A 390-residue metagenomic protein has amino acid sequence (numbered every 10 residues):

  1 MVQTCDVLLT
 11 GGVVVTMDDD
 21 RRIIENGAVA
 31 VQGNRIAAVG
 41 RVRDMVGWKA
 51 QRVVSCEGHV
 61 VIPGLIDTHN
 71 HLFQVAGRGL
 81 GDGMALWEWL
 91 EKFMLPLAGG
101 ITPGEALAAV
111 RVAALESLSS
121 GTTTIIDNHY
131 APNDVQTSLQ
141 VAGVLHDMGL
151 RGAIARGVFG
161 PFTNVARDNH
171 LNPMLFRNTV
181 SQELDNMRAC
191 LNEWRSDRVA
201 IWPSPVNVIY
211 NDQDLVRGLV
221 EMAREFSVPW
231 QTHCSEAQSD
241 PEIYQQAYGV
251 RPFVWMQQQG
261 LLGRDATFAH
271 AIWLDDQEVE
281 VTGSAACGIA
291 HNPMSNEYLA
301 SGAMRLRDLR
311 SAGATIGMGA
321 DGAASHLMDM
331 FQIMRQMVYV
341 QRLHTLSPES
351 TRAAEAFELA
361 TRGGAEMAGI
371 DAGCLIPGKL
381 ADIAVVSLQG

Functional and structural regions predicted by a protein language model:
M1-W48: N-terminal metal-binding scaffold of metallo-dependent hydrolase/deaminase domains
T4-G11, V46-W89, R111, L115-S119: Replace "His-x-His-based motif
G12, V29, N34, G58 (+13 more regions): Divalent metal-coordination and catalytic microenvironments
A76-A106, P161-V180, Q238-G263, A285-G288 (+1 more regions): Active-site gating loops and adjacent loop-to-helix segments of metal-dependent hydrolytic enzymes
R78-R151, Q182-S196: Alpha-helical scaffold segments that flank or form the walls of functional sites
Q136-W273, Q277-V279: Metal-coordinating catalytic core of metallo-dependent amide/deamination hydrolases
S138, N164, Q238-V250, E278-G283 (+4 more regions): Histidine/acidic-residue-rich catalytic or RNA/ligand-binding cores of hydrolases and nuclease-related proteins
Q258-D265, R307-G390: His/Asp/Glu-enriched, well-ordered alpha-helical/loop segment that forms or immediately abuts the divalent-metal
